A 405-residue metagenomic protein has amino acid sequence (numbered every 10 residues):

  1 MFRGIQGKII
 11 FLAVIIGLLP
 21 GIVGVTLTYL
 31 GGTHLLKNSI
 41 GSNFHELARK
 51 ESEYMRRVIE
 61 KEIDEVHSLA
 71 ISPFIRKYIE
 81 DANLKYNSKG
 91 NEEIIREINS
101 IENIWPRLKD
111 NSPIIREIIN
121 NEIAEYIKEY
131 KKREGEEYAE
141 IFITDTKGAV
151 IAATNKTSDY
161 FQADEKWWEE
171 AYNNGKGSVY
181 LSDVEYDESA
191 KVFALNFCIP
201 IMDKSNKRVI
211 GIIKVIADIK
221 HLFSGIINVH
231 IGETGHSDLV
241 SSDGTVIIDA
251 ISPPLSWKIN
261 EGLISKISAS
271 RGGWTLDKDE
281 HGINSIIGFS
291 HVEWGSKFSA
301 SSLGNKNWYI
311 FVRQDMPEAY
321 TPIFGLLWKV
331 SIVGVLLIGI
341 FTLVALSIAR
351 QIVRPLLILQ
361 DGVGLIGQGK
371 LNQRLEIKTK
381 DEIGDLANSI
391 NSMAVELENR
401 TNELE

Functional and structural regions predicted by a protein language model:
R3-H34, N38, S42, I332-V333: Extreme N-terminal signal-anchor transmembrane helix of membrane signaling/transducer proteins, especially in bacteria
I10-L12, V25-L30, K329, V333-R354 (+1 more regions): Cytosolic-side ends of inner-membrane transmembrane helices, especially those that anchor bacterial signal-transduction
S42, L47-R49, V58-K176: Extracytoplasmic/periplasmic sensory segments of membrane signal-transduction proteins
F44, E62, I352, L359-G362 (+1 more regions): Hydrophobic core positions in alpha-helical repeat/coiled-coil coupling domains, especially the HAMP
K50, F74, E80, N111-E137 (+3 more regions): Solvent-exposed, extracytoplasmic
A124-N228, K278-H281: Extracytoplasmic/periplasmic ligand-binding sensor regions of membrane-associated signaling proteins
W257-W328: Extracellular/periplasmic juxtamembrane segments that couple receptor/chemosensory ectodomains to their
L365, K378, E382-L404: Amphipathic coiled-coil signaling helices used for dimeric signal transmission
